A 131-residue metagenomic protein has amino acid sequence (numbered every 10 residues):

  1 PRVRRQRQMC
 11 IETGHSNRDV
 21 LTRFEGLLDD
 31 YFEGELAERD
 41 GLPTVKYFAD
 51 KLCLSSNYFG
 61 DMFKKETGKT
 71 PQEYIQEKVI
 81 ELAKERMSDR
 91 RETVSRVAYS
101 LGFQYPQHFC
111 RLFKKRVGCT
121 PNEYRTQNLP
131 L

Functional and structural regions predicted by a protein language model:
P1-I11: Single conserved hydrophobic/aromatic residue that forms the stacking wall/gate of nucleotide- or nucleobase-binding
Q8, G14-T22: Hydrophobic, aromatic-enriched interface-forming segments
V20-Q72, R90-Y99: DNA-binding recognition helix and immediately preceding turn/loop of helix-turn-helix/winged-helix domains
G26, D61-M62, E73, E85 (+2 more regions): DNA-binding alpha-helical recognition surfaces that contact promoter or target DNA
S56-N57, Y105-Q107: The DNA-contacting recognition helix of HTH DNA-binding domains and analogous helical DNA-recognition elements
E66-Q104, T126-L131: Terminal helix-turn-helix DNA-binding modules in bacterial transcription factors
C110-L131: …primarily DNA-binding HTH/wHTH and HhH modules…
